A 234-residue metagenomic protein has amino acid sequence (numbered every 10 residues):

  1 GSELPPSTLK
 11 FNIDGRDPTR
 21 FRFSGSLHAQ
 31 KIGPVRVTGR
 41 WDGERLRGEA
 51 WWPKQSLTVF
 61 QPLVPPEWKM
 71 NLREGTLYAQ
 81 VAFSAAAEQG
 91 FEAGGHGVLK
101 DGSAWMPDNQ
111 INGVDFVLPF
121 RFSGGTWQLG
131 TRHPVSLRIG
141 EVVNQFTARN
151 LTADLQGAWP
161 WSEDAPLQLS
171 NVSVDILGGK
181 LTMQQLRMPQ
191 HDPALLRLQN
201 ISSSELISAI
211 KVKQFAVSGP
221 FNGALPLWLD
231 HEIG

Functional and structural regions predicted by a protein language model:
G1-F21, S26-I32, G39-W41, I111: Elongated, acidic membrane-bridging lipid-handling scaffolds and related periplasm/extracellular "bridge/tunnel" systems
P5, H28-G33, P107, G140 (+1 more regions): Short strand-coil-strand connectors
T19-F23, L46-R47, G125-Q128: Repeated loop/turn-to-beta-strand initiation elements of outer-membrane beta-barrel proteins
S26, T38-Y78, G94-D101, G130-G234: Small-residue helix/turn framework positions
Q55, F83-A85: Alpha-solenoid helical-repeat scaffolds
A86-E88, S123, D230: Outer-membrane beta-barrel channels and translocator barrels
G102-M106: Sequence/structural signature of outer-membrane beta-barrel proteins
